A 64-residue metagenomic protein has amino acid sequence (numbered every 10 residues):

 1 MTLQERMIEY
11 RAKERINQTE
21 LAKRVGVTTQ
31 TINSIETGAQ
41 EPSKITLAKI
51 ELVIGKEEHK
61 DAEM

Functional and structural regions predicted by a protein language model:
M1-T2: A detector for short, charged/polar N-terminal pre-domain segments
E5-E20, K49: Short basic helix-loop element that most often maps to the first helix and adjoining turn of HTH DNA-binding modules
Y10, R24-V25, V53: Generic non-transmembrane alpha-helical segments
R15-S34: Short alpha-helical DNA-recognition segment
T37: Short, conserved catalytic or interaction motifs in soluble domains
S43-A62: DNA major-groove recognition helix of helix-turn-helix/homeodomain DNA-binding modules
